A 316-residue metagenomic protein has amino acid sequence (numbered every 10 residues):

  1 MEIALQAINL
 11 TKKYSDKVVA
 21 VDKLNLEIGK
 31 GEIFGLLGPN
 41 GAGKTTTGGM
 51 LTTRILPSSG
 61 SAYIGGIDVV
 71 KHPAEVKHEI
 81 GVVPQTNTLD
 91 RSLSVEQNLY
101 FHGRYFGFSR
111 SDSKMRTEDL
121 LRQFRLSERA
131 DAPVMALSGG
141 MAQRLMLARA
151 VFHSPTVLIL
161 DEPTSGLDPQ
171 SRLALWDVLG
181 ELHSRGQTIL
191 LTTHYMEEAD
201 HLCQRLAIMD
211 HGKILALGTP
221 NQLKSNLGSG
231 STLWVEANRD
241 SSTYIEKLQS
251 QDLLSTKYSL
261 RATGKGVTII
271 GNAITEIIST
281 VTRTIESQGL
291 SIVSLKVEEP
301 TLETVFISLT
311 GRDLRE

Functional and structural regions predicted by a protein language model:
E2-L5, K12-E197, H201-D210, A216: ABC transporter nucleotide-binding domains
S61, S94, P133, T232 (+2 more regions): Residues at or immediately flanking beta-strands
V69, N238, I270, I274 (+1 more regions): Short beta->alpha junction loops/turns
K77, L121, K224, F306-I307: Conserved protein kinase catalytic domain
G81, G107, R125, M146 (+4 more regions): A generic structural signal for secondary-structure junctions that act as hinges or helix/strand caps at the edges
D177-N272: ABC transporter nucleotide-binding domain
A273-E316: C-terminal coupling/interaction segments
